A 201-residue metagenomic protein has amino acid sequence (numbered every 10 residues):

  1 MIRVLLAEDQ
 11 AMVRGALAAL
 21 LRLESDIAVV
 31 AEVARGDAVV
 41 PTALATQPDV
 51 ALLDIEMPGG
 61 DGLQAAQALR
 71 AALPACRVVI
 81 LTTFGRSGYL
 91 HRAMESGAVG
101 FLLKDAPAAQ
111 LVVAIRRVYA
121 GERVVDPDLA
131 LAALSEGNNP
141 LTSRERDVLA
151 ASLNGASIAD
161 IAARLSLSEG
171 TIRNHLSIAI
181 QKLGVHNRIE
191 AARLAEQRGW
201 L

Functional and structural regions predicted by a protein language model:
E8-Q10: Conserved acidic carboxylate
D26-R35, T42, V185: Short hydrophobic/Thr-rich beta-strand motif most characteristic of the beta2 strand and flanking loop of CheY-like
R35-A38, G59-Q64: Acidic catalytic/metal-coordinating carboxylates
P41, L63-A75: Short amphipathic alpha-helix used as the core "switch/output" element in two-component signaling
T46-L52: Active-site beta3 strand of CheY-like receiver
D54, T82: Active-site residues of response regulator receiver
G88-D147, W200: Short, flexible helix-to-coil linker/hinge segments that flank and couple to helix-turn-helix
G155-E190: Recognition helix of helix-turn-helix DNA-binding domains
